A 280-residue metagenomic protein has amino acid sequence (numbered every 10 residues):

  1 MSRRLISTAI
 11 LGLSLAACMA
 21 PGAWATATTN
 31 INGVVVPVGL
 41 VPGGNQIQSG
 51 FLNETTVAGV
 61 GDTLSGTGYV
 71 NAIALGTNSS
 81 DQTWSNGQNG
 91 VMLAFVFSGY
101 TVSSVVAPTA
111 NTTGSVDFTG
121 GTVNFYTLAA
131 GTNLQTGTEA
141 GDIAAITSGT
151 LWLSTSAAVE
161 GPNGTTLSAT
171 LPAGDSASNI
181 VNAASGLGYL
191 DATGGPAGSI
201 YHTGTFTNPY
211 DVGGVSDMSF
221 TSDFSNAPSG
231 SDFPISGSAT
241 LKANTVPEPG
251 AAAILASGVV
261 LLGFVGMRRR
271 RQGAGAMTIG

Functional and structural regions predicted by a protein language model:
M1, I6, L13, P42 (+4 more regions): Intrinsically disordered, low-complexity segments enriched in Ser/Pro/Gly/Ala and basic residues
M1-T28, I235-L261, V265, G273: Short, threonine-centered small-residue motifs that mark membrane-proximal processing/anchoring sites and TM-junction
W24-D117, Y210-T245: N-terminal segment immediately downstream of the Sec signal-peptide cleavage site in secreted/extracellular proteins
F118-T207: Short helix-loop boundary/capping segments
P172-N244, R271: Eukaryotic intrinsically disordered, low-complexity regions
G273-G280: Cytoplasmic C-terminal tails of single-pass
